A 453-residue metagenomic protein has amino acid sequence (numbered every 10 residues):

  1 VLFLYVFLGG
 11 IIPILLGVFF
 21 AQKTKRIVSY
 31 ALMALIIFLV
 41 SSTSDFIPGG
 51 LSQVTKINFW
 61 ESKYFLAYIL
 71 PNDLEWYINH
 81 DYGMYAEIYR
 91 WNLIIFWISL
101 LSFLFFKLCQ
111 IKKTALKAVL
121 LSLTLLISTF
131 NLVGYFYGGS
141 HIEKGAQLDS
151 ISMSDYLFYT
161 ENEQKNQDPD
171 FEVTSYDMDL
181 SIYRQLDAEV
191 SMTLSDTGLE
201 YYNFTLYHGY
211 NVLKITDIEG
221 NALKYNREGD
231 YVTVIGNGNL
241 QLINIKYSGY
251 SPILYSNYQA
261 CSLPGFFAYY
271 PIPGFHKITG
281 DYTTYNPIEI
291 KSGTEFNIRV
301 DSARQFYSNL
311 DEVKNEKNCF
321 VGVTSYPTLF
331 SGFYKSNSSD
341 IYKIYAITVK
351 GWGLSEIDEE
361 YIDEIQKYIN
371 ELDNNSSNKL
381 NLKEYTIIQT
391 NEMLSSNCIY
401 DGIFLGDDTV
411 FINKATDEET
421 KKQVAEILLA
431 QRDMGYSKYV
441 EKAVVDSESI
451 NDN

Functional and structural regions predicted by a protein language model:
V1-F105: Hydrophobic alpha-helical segments
C109-H141: Internal/C-terminal transmembrane anchor helices
V133-K214: Membrane-interface segments at or immediately adjacent to transmembrane helices that form the boundary between
A188, N337-N453: Juxtacatalytic substrate-recognition/specificity segment
Y201-A222, P271, E295-Y307: Solvent-exposed beta-hairpin/edge-strand motifs
H208-S262, Y368: A surface-exposed beta-strand-loop module
L240-I245, V321-Y334: C-terminal beta-strand-rich structural cap/linker in extracellular carbohydrate-active enzymes
S248-V323: Extended, low-hydrophobicity, Ser/Thr/Pro/Gly-biased non-transmembrane segments
